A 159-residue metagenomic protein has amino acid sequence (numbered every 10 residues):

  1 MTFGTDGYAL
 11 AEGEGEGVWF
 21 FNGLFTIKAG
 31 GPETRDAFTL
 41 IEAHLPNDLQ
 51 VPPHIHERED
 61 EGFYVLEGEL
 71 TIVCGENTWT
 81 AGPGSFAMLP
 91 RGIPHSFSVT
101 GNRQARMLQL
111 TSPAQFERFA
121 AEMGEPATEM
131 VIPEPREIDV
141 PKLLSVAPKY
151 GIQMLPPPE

Functional and structural regions predicted by a protein language model:
M1-F38, M130-E159: A short, N-terminal "cap"/entry segment at the start of jelly-roll beta-barrel domains of the cupin/DSBH fold
A9-A11, E76-P94: Short acidic-glycine-tyrosine-enriched beta hairpin
L24, N47, R58, N77 (+3 more regions): A generic "binding-loop/recognition-motif" signal
I27, L40-E42, G62, T78 (+1 more regions): Conserved hydrophobic/aromatic beta-strand scaffold that supports enzyme active sites
A29-G30, P52-E57, S98-T100: Short histidine-centered beta-strand/loop micro-motifs that create catalytic or ligand/metal-coordination sites
T34, T71, G82, R91-E117: Ligand-binding loop in jelly-roll beta-barrel domains
L40-P46, I55-C74, L110-P113: Short, conserved beta-strand element in jelly-roll/cupin
R103-S145: A contiguous, mid-protein "functional segment" used to position or interact with cofactors/ions or partner subunits
